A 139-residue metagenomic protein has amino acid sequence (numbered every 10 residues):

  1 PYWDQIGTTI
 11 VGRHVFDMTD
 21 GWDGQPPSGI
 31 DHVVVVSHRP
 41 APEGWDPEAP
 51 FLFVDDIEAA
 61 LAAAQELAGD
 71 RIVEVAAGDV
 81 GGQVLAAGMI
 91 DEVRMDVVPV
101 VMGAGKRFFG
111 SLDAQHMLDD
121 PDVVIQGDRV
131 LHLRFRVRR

Functional and structural regions predicted by a protein language model:
P1-M89, P99-R139: Portal/gating segments that form or line small-molecule/metal binding sites
D96: Extracellular, beta-strand-rich glycan-interacting domains
